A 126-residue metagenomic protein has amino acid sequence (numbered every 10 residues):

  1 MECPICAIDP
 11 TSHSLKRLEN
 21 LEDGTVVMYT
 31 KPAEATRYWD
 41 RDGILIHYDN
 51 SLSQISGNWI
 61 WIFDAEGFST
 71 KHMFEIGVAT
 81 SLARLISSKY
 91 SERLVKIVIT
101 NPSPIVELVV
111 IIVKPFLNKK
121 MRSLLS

Functional and structural regions predicted by a protein language model:
M1-S126: SEC14/CRAL-TRIO lipid-binding/transfer domains and related phosphoinositide-recognition modules that form deep
